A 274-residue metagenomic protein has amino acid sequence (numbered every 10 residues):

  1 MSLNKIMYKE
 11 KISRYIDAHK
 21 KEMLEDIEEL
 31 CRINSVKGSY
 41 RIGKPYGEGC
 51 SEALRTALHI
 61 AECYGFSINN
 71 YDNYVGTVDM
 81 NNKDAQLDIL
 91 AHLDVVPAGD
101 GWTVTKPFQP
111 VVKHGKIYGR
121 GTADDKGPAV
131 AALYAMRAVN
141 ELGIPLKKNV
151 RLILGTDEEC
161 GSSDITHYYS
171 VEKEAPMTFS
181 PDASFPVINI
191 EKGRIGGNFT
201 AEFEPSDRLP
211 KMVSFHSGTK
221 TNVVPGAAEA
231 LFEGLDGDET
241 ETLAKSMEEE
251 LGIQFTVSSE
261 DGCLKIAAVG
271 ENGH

Functional and structural regions predicted by a protein language model:
S2-L90, V96-G99: N-terminal helical capping/dimerization or prosegment-like subdomains of hydrolases acting on amide or phosphate bonds
C50-R55, A129, G237, E241: Short, surface-exposed alpha-helical segments at coil->helix boundaries
I68, P110, F255-V257: A structural signal for short hydrophobic beta-strand segments in well-ordered beta-sheet cores
N69-Y71, G119, L152-L154, F179-P181: General beta-strand structural signal in soluble alpha/beta enzymes
Y74-G76, K83, T156-E159, E271-G273: Short, internal active-site loops enriched in acidic
G76, K116-I117, G262-I266: Hydrophobic residues embedded in beta-strands of well-ordered beta-sheets
Q86-L154, C160: Active-site metal-coordination/substrate-binding segment of hydrolases, especially metallo-dependent peptidases
E159, I165-H274: Midchain, well-structured core segments that form catalytic/ion-binding scaffolds
